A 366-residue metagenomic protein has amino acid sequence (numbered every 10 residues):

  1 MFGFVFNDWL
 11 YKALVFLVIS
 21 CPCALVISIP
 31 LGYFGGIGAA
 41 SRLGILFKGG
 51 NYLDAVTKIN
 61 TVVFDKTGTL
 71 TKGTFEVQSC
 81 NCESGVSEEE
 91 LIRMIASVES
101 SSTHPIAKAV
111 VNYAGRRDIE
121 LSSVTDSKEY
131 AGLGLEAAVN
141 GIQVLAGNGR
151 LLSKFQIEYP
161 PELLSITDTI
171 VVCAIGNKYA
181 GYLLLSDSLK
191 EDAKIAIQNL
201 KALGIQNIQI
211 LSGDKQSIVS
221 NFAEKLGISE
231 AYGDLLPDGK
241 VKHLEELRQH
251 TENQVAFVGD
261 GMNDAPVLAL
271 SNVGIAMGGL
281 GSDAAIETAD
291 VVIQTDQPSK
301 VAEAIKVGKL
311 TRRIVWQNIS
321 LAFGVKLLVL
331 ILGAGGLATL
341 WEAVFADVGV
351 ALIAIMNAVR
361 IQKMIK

Functional and structural regions predicted by a protein language model:
M1-F64, L200, A223, S229-G233 (+1 more regions): Hydrophobic alpha-helical transmembrane segments
L14, K58-N60, D65, G132-L133 (+2 more regions): Short loop/turn microsegments at loop-to-beta-strand junctions
L25, T69-L70, Y179, L352: Hydrophobic "anchor" residues
F47-G49, L53-V56, I157, P237-V241 (+1 more regions): Structural motif corresponding to alpha-helix initiation and N-cap regions
Y52-S79, L268: Asp-based phosphoryl-transfer active-site loop
F75-A96, N272-S282: Basic, amphipathic juxtamembrane/active-site segments that coordinate anionic phosphate or diphosphate groups
N81-N207, Q216, I228-L244: P-type ATPase nucleotide-binding
G141, I175-Q317, V325: Conserved ATP-binding TGD loop and adjacent catalytic N/P-domain core of P-type ATPases
